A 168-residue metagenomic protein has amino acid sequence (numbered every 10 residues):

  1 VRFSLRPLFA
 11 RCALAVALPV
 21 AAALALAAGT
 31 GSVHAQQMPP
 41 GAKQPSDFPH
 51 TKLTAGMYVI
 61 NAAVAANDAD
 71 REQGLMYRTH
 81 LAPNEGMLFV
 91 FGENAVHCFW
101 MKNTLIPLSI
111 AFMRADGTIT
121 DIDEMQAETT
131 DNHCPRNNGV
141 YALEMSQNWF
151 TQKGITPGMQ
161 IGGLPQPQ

Functional and structural regions predicted by a protein language model:
V1-F9: N-terminal secretory signal peptides that target proteins for export/translocation
F3, A22-L24, N67: Exposed boundary/loop context
R11-G29: Bacterial N-terminal signal peptides
T30-A35: Sec/Tat signal peptide C-region and signal peptidase I cleavage site
Q36-Q168: Compact, glycine-rich, soluble single-domain proteins
